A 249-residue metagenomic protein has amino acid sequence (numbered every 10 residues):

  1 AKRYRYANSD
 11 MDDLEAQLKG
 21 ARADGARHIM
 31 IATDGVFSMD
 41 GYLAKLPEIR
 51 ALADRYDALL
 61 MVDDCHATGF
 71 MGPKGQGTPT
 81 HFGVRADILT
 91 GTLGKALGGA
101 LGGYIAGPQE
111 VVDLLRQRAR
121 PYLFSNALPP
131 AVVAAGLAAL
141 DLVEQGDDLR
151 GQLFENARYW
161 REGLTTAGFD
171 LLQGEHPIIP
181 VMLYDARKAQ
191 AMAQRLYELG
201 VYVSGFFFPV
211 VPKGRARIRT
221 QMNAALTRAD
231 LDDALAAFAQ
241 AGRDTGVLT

Functional and structural regions predicted by a protein language model:
Y4, N8-M61: Active-site phosphate-binding strand-loop segment of PLP-dependent enzymes
M11-D12, G35-D40, A67-F70, Y122-L123 (+1 more regions): Short, small-residue-enriched loops and turns at beta-alpha junctions that line or gate enzyme active sites
M11-K19, P47, L137, D141 (+3 more regions): Amphipathic, non-transmembrane alpha-helical secondary structure
Y56-L59, M71-E175, K188: Active-site C-terminal subdomain of aminotransferase-like
G151-W160, T165-G200, V210, G214-R215 (+1 more regions): Conserved PLP-binding catalytic core of the aspartate aminotransferase-like
E198-Y202, V210-T249: PLP-dependent enzyme catalytic core of the Aspartate aminotransferase-like
